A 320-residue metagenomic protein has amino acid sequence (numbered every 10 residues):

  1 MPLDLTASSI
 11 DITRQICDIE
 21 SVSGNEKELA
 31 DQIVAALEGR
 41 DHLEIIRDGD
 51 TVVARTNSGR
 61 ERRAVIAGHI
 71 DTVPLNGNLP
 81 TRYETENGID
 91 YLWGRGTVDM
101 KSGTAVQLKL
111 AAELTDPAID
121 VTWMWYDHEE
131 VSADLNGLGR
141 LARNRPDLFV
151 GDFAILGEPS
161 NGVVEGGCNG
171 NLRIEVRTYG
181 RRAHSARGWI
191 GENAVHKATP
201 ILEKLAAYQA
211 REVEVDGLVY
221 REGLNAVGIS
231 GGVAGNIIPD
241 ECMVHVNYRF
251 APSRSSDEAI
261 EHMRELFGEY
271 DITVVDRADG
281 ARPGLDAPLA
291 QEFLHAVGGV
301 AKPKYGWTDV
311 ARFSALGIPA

Functional and structural regions predicted by a protein language model:
M1-T97, D116-A118: Acidic/His- and Gly-rich active-site-bordering loop/insert found across diverse amide/peptide-bond hydrolases
D4, S21-N25, P159, G166-G167 (+1 more regions): Metal-dependent amide/peptide-bond hydrolase catalytic core, centered on the "pita-bread" metallohydrolase fold
I10, K27-D31, T104, D257-R264: Short, surface-exposed alpha-helical segments at coil->helix boundaries
Q15, K109-D116, P200-A207: Short glycine/serine- and small hydrophobic-enriched flexible loop segments
E38-H42, G49-D50, T56-R63, E113-D120 (+4 more regions): Short glycine/proline-enriched coil/turn segments at helix->beta-strand junctions
L92-A105, E192-V195: Short, conserved micro-motifs enriched in small and acidic residues
A105-R173, D216: Acidic/histidine-rich catalytic neighborhood of metal-dependent amide-processing enzymes
